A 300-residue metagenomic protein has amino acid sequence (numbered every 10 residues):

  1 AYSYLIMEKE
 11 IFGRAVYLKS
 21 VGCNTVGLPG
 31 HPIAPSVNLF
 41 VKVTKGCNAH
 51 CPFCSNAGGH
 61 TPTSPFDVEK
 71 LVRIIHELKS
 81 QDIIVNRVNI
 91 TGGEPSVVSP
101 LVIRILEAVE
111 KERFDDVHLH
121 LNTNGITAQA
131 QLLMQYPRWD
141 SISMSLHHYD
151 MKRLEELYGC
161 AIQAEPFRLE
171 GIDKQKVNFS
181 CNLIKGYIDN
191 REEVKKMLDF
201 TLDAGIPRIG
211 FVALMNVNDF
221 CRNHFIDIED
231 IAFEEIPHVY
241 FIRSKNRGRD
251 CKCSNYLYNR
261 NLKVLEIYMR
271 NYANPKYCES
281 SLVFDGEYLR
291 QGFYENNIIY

Functional and structural regions predicted by a protein language model:
A1-H31, S281-Y300: Radical SAM enzyme core and accessory elements
F12-K70: Canonical Radical SAM [4Fe-4S] cluster-binding loop centered on the CxxxCxxC motif and its immediate flanking residues
S55-V68, D82-V98, E112-A128, P137-P166 (+2 more regions): Core AdoMet radical
T61-P62, Y272-Y277, I298-Y300: A short local loop/turn or secondary-structure capping micro-motif enriched for an aromatic residue
I74-Q81: A short, N-terminal amphipathic alpha-helix
K79, M134-Q135, L202: Non-catalytic positions within long, well-ordered alpha-helices that form the structural scaffold/packing of enzyme
P100-E107, A128-Y136, D189-M197: Distinct, well-ordered alpha-helical segments
K152-A164, E170-Y277, D285, Y294: Radical SAM enzyme [4Fe-4S]-AdoMet core and its adjacent flexible, acidic and glycine-rich loops/tails across
